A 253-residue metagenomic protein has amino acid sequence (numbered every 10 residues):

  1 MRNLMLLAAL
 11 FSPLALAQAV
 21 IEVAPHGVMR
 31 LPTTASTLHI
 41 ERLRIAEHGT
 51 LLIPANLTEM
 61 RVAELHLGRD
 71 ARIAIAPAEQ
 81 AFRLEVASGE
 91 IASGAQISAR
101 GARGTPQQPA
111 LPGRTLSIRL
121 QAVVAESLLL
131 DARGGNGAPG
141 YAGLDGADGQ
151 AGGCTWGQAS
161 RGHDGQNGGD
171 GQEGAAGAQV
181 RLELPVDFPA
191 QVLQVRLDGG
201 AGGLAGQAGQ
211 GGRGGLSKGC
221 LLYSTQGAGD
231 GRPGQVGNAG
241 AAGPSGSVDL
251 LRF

Functional and structural regions predicted by a protein language model:
M1-L7: Sec-dependent signal peptide recognition, specifically the positively charged N-region followed immediately by
S12-L14: N-terminal signal peptide c-region/cleavage motif recognized by signal peptidases
A17-S93: N-terminal domain-start segments of secreted/luminal proteins
T50-A55, R72-A81, A95-R114, L128-A178 (+1 more regions): Glycine-centered low-complexity coil/loop motifs and glycine-rich tracts, especially the flexible linkers
T58, L116-R119: Structural detector for internal amphipathic alpha-helices that build alpha-solenoid repeat scaffolds
E90-A92, R119-L128, L184-V192: A short, structured loop/turn motif at beta-sheet edges
Q179-E183: Active-site scaffold segments
